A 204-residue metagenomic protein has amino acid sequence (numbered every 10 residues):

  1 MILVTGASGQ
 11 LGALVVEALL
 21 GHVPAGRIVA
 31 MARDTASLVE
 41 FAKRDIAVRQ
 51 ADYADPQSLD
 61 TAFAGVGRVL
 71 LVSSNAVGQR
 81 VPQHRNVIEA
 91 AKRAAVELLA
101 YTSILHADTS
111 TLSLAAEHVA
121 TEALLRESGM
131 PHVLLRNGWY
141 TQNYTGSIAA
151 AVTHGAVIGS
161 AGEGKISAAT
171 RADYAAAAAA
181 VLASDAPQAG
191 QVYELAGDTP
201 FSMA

Functional and structural regions predicted by a protein language model:
M1-S37, A54-Q57, A64, N75-R85 (+2 more regions): Oxidoreductase cofactor-interface core, primarily capturing Rossmann-like NAD(P)-dependent enzymes
S37-R44, T61: Short loop/helix-cap segments at secondary-structure boundaries that form the rim of catalytic
F41-D55: Rossmann-fold cofactor-recognition segment
V72: Conserved beta-strand segments of the P-loop GTPase G domain that flank and frequently precede/overlap
